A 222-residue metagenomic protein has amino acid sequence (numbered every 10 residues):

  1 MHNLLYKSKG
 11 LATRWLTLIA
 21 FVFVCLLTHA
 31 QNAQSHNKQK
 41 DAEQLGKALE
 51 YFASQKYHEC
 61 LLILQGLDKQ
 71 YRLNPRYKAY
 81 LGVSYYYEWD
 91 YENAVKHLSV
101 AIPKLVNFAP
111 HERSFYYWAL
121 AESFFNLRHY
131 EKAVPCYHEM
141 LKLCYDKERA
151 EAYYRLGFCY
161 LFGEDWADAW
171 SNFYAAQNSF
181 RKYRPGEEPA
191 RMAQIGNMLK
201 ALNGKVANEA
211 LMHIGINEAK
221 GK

Functional and structural regions predicted by a protein language model:
A42-G66: Alpha-helical segment of the N-proximal tetratricopeptide repeat
L161, W166-R184: TPR/TPR-like (Sel1-like) alpha-helical repeat modules
S179-K222: Terminal, low-structured helical/coil segments at or just beyond the last alpha-helical repeat
